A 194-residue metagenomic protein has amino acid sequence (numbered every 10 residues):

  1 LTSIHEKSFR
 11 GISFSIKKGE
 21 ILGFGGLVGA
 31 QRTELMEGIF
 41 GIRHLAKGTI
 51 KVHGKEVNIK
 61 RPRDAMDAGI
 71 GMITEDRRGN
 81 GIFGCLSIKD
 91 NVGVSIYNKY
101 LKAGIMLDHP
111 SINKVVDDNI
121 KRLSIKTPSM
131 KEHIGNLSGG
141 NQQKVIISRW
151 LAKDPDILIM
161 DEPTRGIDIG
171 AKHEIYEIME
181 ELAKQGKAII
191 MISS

Functional and structural regions predicted by a protein language model:
L1-S194: Glycine-rich phosphate-binding loops of nucleotide-dependent enzymes
